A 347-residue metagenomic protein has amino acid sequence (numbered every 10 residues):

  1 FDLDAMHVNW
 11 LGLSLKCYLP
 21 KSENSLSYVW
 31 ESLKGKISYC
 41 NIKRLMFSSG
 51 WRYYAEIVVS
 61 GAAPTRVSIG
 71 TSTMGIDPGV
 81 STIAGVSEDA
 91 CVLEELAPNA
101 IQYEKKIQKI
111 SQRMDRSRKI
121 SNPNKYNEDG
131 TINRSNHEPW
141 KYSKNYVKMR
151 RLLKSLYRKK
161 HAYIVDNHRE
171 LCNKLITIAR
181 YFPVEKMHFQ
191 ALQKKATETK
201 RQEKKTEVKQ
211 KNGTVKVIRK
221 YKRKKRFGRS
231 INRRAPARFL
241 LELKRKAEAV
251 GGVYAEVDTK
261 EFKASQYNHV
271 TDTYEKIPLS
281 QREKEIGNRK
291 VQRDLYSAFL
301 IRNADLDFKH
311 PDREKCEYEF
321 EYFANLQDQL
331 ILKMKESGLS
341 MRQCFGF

Functional and structural regions predicted by a protein language model:
F1-F47, R223, R229-R233, L241: Acidic carboxylate diad motif detector
S49-F347: Positively charged, helix-rich recognition surfaces that bind polyanionic ligands
